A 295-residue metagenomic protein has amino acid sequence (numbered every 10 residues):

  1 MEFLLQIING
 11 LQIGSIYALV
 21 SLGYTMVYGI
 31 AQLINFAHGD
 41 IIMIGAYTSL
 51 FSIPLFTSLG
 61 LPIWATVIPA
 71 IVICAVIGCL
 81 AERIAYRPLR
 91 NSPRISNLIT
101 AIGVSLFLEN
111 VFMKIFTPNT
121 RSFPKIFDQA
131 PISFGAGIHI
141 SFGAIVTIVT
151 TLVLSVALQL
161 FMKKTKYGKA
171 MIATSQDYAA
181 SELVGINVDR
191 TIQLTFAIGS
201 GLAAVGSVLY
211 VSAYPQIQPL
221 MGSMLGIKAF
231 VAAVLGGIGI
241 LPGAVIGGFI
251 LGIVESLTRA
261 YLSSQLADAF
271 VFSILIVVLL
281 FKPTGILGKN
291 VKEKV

Functional and structural regions predicted by a protein language model:
M1-S21, T48, G60-T66, S92-S96 (+4 more regions): Membrane-interfacial amphipathic/re-entrant helices at transmembrane-helix boundaries
F3-S52, L80, I84-S92, S96 (+2 more regions): Single transmembrane alpha-helix segments in multi-pass membrane proteins
I13, I138-I217, L241-I246: Helix-loop-helix "hairpin" substructures at the membrane interface of multi-pass membrane proteins
M26, I30, Y47, F51-L55 (+8 more regions): Alpha-helical transmembrane segments of multipass membrane proteins
A46-F51, I71-I77, V104-F112, I148-Q159 (+3 more regions): Hydrophobic core segments of alpha-helical transmembrane domains in multi-pass membrane transport and ion-translocation
S58-V104, V111, I246-L251, K282-P283: Alpha-helical transmembrane segments within multi-pass membrane transporters and channels
I63-I71, Q193-A203, S207-S273: Transmembrane alpha-helical segments in multi-pass inner-membrane proteins
L89, R94-K164, T191, P215 (+5 more regions): Transmembrane helix-bundle core of multi-pass membrane transporters and related energy-transducing complexes
